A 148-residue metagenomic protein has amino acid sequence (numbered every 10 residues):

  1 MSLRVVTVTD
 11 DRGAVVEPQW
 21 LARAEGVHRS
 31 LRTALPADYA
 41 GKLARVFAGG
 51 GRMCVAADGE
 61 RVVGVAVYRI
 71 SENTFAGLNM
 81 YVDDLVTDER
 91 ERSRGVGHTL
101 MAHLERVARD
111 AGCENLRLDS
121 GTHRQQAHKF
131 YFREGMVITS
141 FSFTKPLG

Functional and structural regions predicted by a protein language model:
M1-P18: Conserved N-terminal entry element of GNAT/NAT acetyltransferase domains
V16-A44: Conserved GNAT-fold acetyl-CoA-binding loop/helix
A44-V55, Y81, V137: A short helix-loop-beta-strand connector motif used in the catalytic cores of GNAT acetyltransferases and, in some
V55, R61-I70: Conserved beta-strand in the GNAT
S71-V82, R92, I138-T139: A conserved beta-turn-beta hairpin within the catalytic core of GNAT-like acetyltransferases that forms part
T87, S93-R106, R133: Conserved acetyl-CoA-binding loop-helix of GNAT-fold acetyltransferases
M101, A108-S120: Conserved GNAT acetyl-CoA-binding A-motif
R117-A127, T144-G148: Conserved beta-strand-loop-alpha-helix junction that forms the acyl-donor binding cleft
